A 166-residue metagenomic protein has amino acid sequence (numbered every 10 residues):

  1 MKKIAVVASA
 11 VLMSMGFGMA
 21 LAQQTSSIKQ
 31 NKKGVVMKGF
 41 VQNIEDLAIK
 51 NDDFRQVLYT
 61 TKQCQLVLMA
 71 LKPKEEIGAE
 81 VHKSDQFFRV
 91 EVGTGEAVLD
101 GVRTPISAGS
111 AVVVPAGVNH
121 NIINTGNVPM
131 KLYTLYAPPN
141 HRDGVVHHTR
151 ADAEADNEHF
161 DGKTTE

Functional and structural regions predicted by a protein language model:
I4-V6, F17-Q63, H147-E166: A short, N-terminal "cap"/entry segment at the start of jelly-roll beta-barrel domains of the cupin/DSBH fold
F54, C64, P73, K83 (+3 more regions): A generic "binding-loop/recognition-motif" signal
Q56-Y59, M69, I77-H82, I123-T125: Short histidine-centered beta-strand/loop micro-motifs that create catalytic or ligand/metal-coordination sites
A70-K72, V81-A97, L135: Short, conserved beta-strand element in jelly-roll/cupin
E96, A116-R142: Ligand-binding loop in jelly-roll beta-barrel domains
V102-A116: Short acidic-glycine-tyrosine-enriched beta hairpin
